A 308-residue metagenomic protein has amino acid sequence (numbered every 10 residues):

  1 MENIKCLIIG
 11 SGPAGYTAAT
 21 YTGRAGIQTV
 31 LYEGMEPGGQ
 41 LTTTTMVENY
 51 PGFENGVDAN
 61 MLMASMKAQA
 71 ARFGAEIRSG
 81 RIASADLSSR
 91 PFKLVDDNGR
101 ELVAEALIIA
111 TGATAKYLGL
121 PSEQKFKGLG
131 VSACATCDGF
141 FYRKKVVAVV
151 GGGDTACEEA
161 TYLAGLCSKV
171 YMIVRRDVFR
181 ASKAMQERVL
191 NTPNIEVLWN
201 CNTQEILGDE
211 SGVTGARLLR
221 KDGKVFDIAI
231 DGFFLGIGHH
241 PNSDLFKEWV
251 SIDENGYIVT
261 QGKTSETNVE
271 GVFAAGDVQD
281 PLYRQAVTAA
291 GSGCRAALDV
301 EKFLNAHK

Functional and structural regions predicted by a protein language model:
M1-I9, A25, V30, A75-K145 (+3 more regions): FAD-binding core/adjacent interface of flavoenzyme oxidoreductases
I4-F73, C157-K183, L190, D253: Beta1-alpha1 glycine-rich phosphate/pyrophosphate-binding loop at the start of Rossmann-like nucleotide-binding domains
G12-P13, E36, A113-A115, D154-T155 (+1 more regions): Residue-level detector of alpha-helix initiation sites
A19-Y21, T43, G119-S122, A160-Y162 (+3 more regions): Short amphipathic alpha-helical segments
A70-S89, K93-D96, E101-A104, G165-G262 (+1 more regions): A Rossmann-like FAD-binding core segment of flavoenzymes
G119, K125-F141, I237-Y283, S292 (+1 more regions): FAD-site-proximal beta/loop scaffold in flavoenzymes
D138-G165: Conserved FAD-binding catalytic core of PHBH/FMO-like flavoproteins
T288-L304: An active-site-proximal "capping" alpha-helix that borders the catalytic cofactor pocket
